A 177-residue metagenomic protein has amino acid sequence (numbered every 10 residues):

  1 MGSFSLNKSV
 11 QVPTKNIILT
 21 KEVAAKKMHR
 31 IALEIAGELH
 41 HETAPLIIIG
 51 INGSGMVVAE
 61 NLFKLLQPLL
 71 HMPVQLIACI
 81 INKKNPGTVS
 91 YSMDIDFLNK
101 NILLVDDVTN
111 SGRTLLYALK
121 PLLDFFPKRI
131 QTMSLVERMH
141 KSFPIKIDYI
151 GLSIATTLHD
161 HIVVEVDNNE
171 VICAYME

Functional and structural regions predicted by a protein language model:
M1-E177: PRPP-associated nucleotide enzymes
